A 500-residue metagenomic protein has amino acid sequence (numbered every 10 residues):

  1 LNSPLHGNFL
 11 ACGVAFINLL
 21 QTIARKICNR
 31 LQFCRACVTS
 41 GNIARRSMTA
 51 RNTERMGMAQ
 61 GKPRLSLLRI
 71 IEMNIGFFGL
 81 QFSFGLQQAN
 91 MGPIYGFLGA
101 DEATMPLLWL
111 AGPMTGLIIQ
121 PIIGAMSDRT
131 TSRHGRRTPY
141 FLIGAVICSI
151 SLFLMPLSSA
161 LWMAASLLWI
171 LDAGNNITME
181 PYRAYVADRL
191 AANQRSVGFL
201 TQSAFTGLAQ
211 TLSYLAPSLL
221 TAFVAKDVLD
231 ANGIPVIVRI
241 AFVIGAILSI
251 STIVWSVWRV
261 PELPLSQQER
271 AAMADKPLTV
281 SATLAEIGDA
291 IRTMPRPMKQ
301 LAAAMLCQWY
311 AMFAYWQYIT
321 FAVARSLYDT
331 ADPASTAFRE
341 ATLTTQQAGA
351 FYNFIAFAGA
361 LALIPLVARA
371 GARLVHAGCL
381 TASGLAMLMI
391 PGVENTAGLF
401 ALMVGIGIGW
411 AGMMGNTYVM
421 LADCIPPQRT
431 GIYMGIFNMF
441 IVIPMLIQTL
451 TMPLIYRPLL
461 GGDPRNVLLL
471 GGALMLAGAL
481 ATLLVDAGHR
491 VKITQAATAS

Functional and structural regions predicted by a protein language model:
N8, C28-R35, T39, I43-L67 (+5 more regions): Intracellular loop-helix junctions on the cytosolic face of multi-pass helical membrane proteins
G57-P113, Q300, A304, Q308-D332: Helix-loop boundary and gating motifs at the non-cytosolic
E102-A103, A192-Q202, T342, P427-F437: Loop-to-transmembrane helix entry/capping segments in MFS-fold secondary transporters and related SLC/MFSD carriers
Q120-H134, G359-A372, Y456: Helix-to-loop junctions at the C-terminal end of transmembrane segments in multipass secondary transporters
L142-S159, A382-E394: C-terminal ends and interior cores of transmembrane alpha-helices in multi-pass membrane transporters/permeases
S151-L152, S159-T178, G398-G412: Hydrophobic core of transmembrane alpha-helices in multi-pass small-molecule transporters, especially MFS/SLC-type
I177-L190, M413-P426: Intracellular juxtamembrane helix-capping segments at the cytosolic ends of symmetry-related transmembrane helices
L374-G415: C-terminal transmembrane helical hairpin of 12-TM major facilitator-type secondary transporters
